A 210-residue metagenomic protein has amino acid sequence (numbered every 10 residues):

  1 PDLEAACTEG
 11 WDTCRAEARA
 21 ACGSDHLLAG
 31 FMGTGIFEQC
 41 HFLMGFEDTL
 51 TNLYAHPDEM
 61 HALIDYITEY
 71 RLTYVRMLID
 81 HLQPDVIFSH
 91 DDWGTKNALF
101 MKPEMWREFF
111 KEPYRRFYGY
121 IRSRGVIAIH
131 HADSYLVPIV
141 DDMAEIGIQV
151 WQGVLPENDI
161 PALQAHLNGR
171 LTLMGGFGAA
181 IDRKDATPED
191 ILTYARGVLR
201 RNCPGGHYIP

Functional and structural regions predicted by a protein language model:
D2-P210: Active-site loop segments of alpha/beta catalytic cores
